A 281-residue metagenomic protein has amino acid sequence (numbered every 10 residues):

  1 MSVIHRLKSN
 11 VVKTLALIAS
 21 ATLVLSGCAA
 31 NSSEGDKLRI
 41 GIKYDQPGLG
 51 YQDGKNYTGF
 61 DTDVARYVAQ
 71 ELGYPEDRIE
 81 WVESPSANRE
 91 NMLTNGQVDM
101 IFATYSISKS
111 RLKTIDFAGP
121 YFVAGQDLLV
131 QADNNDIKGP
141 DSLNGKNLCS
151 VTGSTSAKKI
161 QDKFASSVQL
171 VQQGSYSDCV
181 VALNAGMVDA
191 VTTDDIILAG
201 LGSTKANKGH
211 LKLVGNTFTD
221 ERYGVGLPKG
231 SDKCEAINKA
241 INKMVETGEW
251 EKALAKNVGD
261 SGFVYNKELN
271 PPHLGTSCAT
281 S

Functional and structural regions predicted by a protein language model:
A29-N31: Bacterial signal peptide processing site
S33-F102: Extracytoplasmic small-molecule ligand-binding "clamshell" domains of the periplasmic binding protein/Venus flytrap
D63-E71, N134, S154, G224-G262: Extended ligand-binding regions for polar small-molecule ligands
R78, T155-V171, I241-S281: Ligand-binding clefts/hinges and TM-proximal coupling segments of bilobed small-molecule sensing domains
I79-N91, N135-D136, V171-V181, A185 (+1 more regions): Short helix-initiation/N-cap motifs at beta->coil->alpha
I79-S142: Acidic, polar ligand-binding/catalytic clefts
N88, T104-K113, Q161-D162, N184 (+1 more regions): A ligand-binding cleft/hinge motif common to bilobed small-molecule-binding domains
F122-V130, D195, S203-N242, D260-S281: Periplasmic-binding protein-like
